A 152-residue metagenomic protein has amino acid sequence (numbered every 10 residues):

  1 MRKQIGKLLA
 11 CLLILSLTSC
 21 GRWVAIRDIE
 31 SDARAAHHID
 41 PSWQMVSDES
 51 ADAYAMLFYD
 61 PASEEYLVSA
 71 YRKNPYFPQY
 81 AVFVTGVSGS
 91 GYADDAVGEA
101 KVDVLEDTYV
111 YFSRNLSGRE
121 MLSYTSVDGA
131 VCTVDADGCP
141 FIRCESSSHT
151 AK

Functional and structural regions predicted by a protein language model:
M1-T18: Sec-dependent bacterial lipoprotein signal peptides
C20-A81: N-terminal export/targeting and maturation segments
W43-E49, A100-D103, V131-C132: Short, exposed beta-strand/loop patches in secreted or surface proteins that constitute
P61-S63, G118, E145: Helix N-cap motif at beta-to-alpha junctions
V68-K101, T133-C139: A short, surface-exposed interaction/processing loop segment used at functional sites
D103-Y111: Short coil/turn motif common to extracellular beta-sandwich-like domains
N115-M121: Short proline/glycine-enriched turn/loop motifs at strand-loop junctions of beta-rich domains
M121-K152: Ser/Thr-rich low-complexity repeats and stalk/linker segments
